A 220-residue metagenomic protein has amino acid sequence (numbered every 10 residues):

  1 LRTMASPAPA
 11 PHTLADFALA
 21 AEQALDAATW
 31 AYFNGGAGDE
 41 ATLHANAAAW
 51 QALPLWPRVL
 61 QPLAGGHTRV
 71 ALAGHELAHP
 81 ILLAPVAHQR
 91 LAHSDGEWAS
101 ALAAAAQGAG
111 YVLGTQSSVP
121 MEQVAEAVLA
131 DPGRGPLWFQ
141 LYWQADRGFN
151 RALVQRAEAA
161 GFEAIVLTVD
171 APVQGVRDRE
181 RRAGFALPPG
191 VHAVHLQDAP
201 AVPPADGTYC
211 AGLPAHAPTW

Functional and structural regions predicted by a protein language model:
R2-G74, G184-W220: An N-cap/entry alpha-helix motif that binds or orients negatively charged groups
D26, L83, A104, L167: Conserved, mostly hydrophobic/aromatic
I81-A84, A109-L113, L137-L141, I165: Hydrophobic faces of well-ordered beta-strands that scaffold small-molecule active sites in alpha/beta enzyme cores
L82-S94, F139-G148, Y209-A217: Active-site mouth loops of central-metabolism enzymes
A87-Q89, G114-P120: Short glycine-enriched loops at secondary-structure junctions
E97-A101, M121-V124, V154: Generic hydrophobic/aromatic pocket-lining and core-packing "Φ" positions
L102, D131-G133, A145-W220: Alpha/beta enzyme core
A106, M121-R134, E158-A159: Acidic (Asp/Glu)-rich catalytic clusters
